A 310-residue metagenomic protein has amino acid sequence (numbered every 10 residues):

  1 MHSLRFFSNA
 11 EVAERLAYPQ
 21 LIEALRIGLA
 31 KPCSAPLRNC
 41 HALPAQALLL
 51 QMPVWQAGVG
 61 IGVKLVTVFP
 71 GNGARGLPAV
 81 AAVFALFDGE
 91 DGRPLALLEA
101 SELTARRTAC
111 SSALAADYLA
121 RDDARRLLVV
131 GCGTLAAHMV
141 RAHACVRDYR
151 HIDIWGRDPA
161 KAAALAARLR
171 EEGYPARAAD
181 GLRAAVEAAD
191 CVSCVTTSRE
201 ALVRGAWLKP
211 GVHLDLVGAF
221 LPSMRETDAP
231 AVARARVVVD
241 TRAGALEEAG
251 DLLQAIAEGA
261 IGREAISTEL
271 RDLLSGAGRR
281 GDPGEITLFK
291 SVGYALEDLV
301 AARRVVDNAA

Functional and structural regions predicted by a protein language model:
M1-A105, A113, D123, L296-L299 (+1 more regions): N-terminal ligand-binding/catalytic initiation module
L119-R126, D148, K209-P210: Short helix-loop-beta connector
R126-L128, T287: Conserved beta-strand elements of the Class I
C132-G133: Glycine-rich Rossmann-fold phosphate-binding loop(s) that bind the pyrophosphate of adenine dinucleotide cofactors
A136-A137: N-terminal Rossmann-fold NAD(P) dinucleotide-binding loop
C145-E172: NAD(P)-binding Rossmann-fold cofactor-contacting core
E172-A260: Rossmann-like adenosine-cofactor binding region
S223-A310: Adenosine-phosphate binding glycine-rich loop
